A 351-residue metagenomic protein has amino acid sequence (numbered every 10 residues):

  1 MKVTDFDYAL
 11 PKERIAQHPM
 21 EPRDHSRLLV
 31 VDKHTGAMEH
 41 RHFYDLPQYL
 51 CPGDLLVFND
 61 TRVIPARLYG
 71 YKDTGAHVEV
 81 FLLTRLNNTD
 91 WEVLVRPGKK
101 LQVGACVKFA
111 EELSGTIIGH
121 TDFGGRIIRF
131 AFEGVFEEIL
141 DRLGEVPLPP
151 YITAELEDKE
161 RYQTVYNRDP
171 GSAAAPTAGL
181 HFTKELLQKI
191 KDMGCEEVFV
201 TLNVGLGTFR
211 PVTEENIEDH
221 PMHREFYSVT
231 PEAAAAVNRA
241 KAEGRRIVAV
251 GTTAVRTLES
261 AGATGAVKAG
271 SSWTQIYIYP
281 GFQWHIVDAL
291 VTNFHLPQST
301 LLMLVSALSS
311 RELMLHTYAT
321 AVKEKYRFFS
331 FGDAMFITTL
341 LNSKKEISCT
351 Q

Functional and structural regions predicted by a protein language model:
M1-Q351: Surface-exposed, charge/polar-rich loops and edge strands
